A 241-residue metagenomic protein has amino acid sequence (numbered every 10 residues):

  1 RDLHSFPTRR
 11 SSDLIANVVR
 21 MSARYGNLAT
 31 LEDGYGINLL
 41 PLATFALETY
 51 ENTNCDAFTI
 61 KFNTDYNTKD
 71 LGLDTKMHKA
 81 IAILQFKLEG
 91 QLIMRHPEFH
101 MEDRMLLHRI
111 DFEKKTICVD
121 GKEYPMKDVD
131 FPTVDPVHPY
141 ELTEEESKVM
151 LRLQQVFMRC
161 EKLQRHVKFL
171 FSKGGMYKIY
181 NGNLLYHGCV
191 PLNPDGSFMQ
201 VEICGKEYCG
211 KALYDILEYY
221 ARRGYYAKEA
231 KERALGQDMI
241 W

Functional and structural regions predicted by a protein language model:
R1, S5-W241: Feature recognizes metal-dependent phosphohydrolase scaffolds
